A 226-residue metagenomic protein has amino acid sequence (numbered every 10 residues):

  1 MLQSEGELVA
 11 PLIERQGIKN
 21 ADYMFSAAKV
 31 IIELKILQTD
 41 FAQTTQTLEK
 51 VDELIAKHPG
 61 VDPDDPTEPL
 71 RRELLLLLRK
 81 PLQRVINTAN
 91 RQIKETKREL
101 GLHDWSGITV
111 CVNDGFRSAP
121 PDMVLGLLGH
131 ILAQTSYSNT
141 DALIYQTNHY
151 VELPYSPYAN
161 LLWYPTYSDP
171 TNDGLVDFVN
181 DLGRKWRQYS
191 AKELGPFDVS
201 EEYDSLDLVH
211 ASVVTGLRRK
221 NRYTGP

Functional and structural regions predicted by a protein language model:
M1-E14, S26, T45-K50: Acidic-basic catalytic patches of nuclease active cores, encompassing PD-(D/E)XK and other metal-cofactor nuclease
E14-R15, L37: Short, solvent-exposed coil/turn elements at secondary-structure transition points
K19: Beta-rich catalytic cores
Y23-F25, V30-I36: Conserved catalytic cores of phosphodiester-cleaving nucleases, focusing on short active-site segments
L37-L175, L194-P226: Metal-dependent nuclease catalytic core centered on acidic motifs
T171-L175, V179-S190: Terminal interaction module
